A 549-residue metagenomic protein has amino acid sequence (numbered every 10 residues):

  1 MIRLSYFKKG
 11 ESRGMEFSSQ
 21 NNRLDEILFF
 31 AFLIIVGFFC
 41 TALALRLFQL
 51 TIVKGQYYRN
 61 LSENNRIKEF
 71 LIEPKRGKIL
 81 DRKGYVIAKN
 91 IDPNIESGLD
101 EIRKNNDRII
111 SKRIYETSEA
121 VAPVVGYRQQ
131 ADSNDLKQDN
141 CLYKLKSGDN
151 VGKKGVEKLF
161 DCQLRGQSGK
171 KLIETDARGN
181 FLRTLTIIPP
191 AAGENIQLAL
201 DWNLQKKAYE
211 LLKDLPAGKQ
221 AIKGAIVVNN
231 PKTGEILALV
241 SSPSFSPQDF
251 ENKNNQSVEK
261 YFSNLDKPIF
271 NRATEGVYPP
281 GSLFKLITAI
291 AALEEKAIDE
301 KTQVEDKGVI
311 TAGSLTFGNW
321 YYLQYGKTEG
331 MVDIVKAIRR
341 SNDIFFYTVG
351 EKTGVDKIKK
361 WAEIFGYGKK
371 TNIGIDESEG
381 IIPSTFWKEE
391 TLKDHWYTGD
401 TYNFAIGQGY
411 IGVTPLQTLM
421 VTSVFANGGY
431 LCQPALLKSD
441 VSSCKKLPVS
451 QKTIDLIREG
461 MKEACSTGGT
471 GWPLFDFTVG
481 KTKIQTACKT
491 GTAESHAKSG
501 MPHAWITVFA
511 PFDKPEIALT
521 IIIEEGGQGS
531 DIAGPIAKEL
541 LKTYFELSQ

Functional and structural regions predicted by a protein language model:
M1-Q256, V277, D299-T302, D356-I364 (+1 more regions): Periplasmic/cell-envelope proteins involved in peptidoglycan metabolism and beta-lactam response
I2-K9, K83, A88, T175-I187 (+5 more regions): Beta-lactam-recognizing serine transpeptidase/beta-lactamase-like catalytic domain environment
